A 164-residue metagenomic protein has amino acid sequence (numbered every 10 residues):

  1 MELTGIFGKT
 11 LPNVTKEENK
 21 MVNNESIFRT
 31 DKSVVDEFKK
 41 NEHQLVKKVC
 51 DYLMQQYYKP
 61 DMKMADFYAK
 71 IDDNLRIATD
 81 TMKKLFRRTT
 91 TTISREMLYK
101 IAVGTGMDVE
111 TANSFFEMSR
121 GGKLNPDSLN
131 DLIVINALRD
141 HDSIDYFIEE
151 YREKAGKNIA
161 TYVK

Functional and structural regions predicted by a protein language model:
M1-R29: Long, intrinsically disordered low-complexity regions enriched in Ser/Pro/Thr
K20-D66, K70, Y146-K164: A short, Lys/Arg-rich alpha-helix, primarily the initiator
A69-I93, M118-R120: Recognition helix of helix-turn-helix/homeodomain-like DNA-binding domains that insert into the DNA major groove
A78, S94-M97, L129-N130: N-terminal alpha-helical segment
T89-G104: Short, basic-rich loop-to-helix N-cap that marks the start of a DNA-contacting helix
G106-G121: Short C-terminal boundary/hinge segments that cap the last helix of small helical domains
S119-K164: Helix-turn-helix/homeodomain-like alpha-helical modules used for DNA recognition and transcription-factor dimerization
